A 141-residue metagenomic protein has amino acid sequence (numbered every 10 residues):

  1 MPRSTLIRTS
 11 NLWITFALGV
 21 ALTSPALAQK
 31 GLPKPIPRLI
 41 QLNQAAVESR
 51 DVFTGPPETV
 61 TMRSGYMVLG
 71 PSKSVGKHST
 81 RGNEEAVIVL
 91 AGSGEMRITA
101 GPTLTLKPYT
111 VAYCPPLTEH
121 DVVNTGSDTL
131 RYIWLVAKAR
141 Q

Functional and structural regions predicted by a protein language model:
P2-I14: Bacterial N-terminal signal peptides that target proteins for export
F16, L22-R63, G70-P71, G76-K77 (+2 more regions): A short, N-terminal "cap"/entry segment at the start of jelly-roll beta-barrel domains of the cupin/DSBH fold
L32-K34, L69, R97, K107 (+3 more regions): A beta-strand edge to alpha-helix "cap/lid" segment located at domain peripheries
F53-G55, V75-T80, I98, V123-T125: Short histidine-centered beta-strand/loop micro-motifs that create catalytic or ligand/metal-coordination sites
P57-E58, G82, G101, S127-D128 (+1 more regions): Short strand-connecting beta-turns/loops that link adjacent beta-strands
S74, T80, E84-P108, T118: A short beta-strand-loop-beta hairpin characteristic of the jelly-roll/cupin
P116-Q141: Ligand-binding loop in jelly-roll beta-barrel domains
